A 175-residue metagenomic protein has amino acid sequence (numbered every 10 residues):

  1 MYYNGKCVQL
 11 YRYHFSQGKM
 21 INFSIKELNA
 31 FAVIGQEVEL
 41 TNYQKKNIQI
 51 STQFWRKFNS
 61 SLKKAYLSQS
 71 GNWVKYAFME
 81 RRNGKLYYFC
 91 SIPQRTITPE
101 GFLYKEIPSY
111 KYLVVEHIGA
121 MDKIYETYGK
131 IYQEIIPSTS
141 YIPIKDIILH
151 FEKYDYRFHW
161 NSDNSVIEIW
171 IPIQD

Functional and structural regions predicted by a protein language model:
Y2-D175: A solvent-exposed interaction/effector surface
